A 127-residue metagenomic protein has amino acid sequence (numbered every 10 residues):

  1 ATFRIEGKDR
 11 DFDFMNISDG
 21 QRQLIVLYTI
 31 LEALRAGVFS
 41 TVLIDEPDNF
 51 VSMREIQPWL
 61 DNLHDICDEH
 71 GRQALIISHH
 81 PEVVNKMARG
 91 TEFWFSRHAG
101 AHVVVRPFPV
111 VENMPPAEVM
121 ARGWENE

Functional and structural regions predicted by a protein language model:
A1-K8: Pre-Walker A segment
G7, N16-L43, E55: GG-anchored amphipathic helix commonly corresponding to the ABC/SMC/Rad50 NBD signature/C-loop
F12: Interfacial catalytic loop of ABC nucleotide-binding domains
E46-M53: ABC ATPase nucleotide-binding domain "signature" loop
R54-E127: C-terminal lobe/lid and adjacent interdomain/linker elements of RecA-like ASCE P-loop ATPase modules
